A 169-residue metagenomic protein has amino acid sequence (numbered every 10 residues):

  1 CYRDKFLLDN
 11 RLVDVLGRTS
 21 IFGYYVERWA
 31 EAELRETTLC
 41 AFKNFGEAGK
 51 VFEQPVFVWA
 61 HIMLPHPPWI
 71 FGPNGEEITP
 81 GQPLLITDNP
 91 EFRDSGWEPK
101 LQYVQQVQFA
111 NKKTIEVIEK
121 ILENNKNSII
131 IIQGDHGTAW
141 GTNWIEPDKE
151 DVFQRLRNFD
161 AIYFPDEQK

Functional and structural regions predicted by a protein language model:
C1-K169: Catalytic domains that recognize anionic headgroups
